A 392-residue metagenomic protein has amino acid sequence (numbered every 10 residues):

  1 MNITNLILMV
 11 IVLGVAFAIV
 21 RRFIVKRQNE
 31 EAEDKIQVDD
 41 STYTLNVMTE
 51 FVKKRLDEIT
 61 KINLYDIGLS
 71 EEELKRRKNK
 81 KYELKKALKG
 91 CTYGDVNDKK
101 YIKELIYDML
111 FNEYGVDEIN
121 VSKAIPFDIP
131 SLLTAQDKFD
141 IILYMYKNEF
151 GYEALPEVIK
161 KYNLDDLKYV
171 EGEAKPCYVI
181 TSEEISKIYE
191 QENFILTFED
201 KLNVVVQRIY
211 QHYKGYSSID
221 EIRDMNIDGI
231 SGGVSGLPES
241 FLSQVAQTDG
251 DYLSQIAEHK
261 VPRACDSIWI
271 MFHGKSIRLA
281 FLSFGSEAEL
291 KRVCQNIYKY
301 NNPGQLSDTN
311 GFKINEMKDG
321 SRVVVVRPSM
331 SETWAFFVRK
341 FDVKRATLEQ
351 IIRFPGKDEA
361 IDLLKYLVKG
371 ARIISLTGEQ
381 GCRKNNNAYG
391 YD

Functional and structural regions predicted by a protein language model:
N5-F23: N-terminal signal-anchor transmembrane alpha helix of single-pass membrane proteins, serving as the membrane-anchoring
R22-N29, G390-D392: Short, intrinsically disordered, charge-balanced linker/junction segments flanking boundaries in proteins
N29-L306: N-terminal accessory targeting/assembly segments
G229-L237, M317, S321, N387-Y391: Short amphipathic alpha-helical patches
Q255-G370: P-loop NTP-binding catalytic core
A360, L364-D392: Glycine-rich phosphate-binding P-loop
